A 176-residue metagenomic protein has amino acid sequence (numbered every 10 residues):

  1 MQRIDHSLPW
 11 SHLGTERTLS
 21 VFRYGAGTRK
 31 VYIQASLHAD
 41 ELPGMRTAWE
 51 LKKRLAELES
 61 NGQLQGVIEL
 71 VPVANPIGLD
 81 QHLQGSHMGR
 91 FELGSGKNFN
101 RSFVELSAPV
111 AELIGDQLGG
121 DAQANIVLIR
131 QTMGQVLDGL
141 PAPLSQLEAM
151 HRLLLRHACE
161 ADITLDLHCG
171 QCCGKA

Functional and structural regions predicted by a protein language model:
M1-A176: Structured catalytic-domain cores with a bias toward divalent-metal coordination
